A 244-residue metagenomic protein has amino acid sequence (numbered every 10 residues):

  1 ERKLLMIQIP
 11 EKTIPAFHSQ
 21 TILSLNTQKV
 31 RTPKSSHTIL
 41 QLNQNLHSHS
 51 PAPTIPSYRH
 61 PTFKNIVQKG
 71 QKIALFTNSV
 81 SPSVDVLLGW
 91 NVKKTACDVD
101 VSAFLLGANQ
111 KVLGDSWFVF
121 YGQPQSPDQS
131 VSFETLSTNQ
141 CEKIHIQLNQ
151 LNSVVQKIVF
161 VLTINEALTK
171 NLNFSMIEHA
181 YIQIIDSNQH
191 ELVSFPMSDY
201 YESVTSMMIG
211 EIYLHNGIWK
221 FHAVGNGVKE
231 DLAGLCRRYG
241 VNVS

Functional and structural regions predicted by a protein language model:
R2-S244: Intrinsic-disorder/low-complexity signal
